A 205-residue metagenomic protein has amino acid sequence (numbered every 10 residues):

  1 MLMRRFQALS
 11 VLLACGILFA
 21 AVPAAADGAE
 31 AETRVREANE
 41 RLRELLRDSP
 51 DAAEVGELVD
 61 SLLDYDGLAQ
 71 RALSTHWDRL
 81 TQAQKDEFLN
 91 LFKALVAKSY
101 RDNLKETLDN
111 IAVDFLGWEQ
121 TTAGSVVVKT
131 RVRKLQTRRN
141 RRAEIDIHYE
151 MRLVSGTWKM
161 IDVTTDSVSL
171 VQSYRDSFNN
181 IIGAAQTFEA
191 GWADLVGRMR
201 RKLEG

Functional and structural regions predicted by a protein language model:
L2-V11: Bacterial N-terminal signal peptides that target proteins for export
S10-A20: Bacterial N-terminal signal peptides
V22-A26: Sec/Tat signal peptide C-region and signal peptidase I cleavage site
G28-L104: Early exported N-terminus immediately downstream of N-terminal targeting peptides
A53-E54, S61-L68, R79, G117-S125 (+4 more regions): Intrinsically disordered, low-complexity linear regions
N90, K98-I145, R198-G205: Surface-exposed, charged secondary-structure patches
E119-Q186: Exposed beta-sheet edge and beta->alpha loop/turn motif
A185-G205: Feature marking well-ordered beta-strand scaffolds used for ligand recognition
